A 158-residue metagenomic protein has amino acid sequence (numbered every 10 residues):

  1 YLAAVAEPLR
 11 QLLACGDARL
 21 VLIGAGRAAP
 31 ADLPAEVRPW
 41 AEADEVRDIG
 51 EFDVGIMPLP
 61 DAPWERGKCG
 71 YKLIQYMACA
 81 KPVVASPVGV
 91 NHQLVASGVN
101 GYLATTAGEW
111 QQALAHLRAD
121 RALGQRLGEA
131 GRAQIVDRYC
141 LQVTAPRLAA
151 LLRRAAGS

Functional and structural regions predicted by a protein language model:
Y1-E51: Conserved catalytic-core segment of nucleotide-activated headgroup transferases in glycan assembly
P8, K72-L73, L148: Short amphipathic alpha-helix
A43-A78, A85-Q93: Nucleotide-sugar-dependent
S97-G108, H116-R121: Conserved acidic donor-binding segment of nucleotide-sugar-dependent glycosyltransferases
A107-Q111, Q142-A149: Short, amphipathic alpha-helical "lid/cap" segments that border enzyme active or binding sites
H116, L123-D137, T144-A150: A short, well-ordered alpha-helix in the C-terminal region of glycosyltransferases
A150-S158: Generic C-terminal helix-cap and adjacent flexible tail
